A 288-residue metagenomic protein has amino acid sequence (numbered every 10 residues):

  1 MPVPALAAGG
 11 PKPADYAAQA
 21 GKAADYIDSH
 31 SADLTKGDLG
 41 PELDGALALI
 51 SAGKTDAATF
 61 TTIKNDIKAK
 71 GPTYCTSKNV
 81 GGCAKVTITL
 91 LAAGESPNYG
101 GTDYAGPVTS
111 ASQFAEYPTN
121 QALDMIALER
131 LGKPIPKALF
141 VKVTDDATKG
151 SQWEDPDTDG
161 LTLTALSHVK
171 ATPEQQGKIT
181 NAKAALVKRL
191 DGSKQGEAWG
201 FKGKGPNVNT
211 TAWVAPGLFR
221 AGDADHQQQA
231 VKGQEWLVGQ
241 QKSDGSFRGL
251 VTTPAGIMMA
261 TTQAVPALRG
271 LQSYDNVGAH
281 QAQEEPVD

Functional and structural regions predicted by a protein language model:
M1-A8: Secretory targeting and sorting signals
A8-D33, A58-A69: N-terminal leader/linker segments that initiate helical-solenoid repeat arrays
G10-Y16, A32-A57, C75-N98, Q113-K137 (+4 more regions): An alpha-helical repeat/solenoid feature that recognizes helix-turn-helix modules
A23, I27, I63-I67, G71 (+4 more regions): Buried hydrophobic core positions in alpha-solenoid tandem helical repeats
D103-G106, K178-A182, V231-G233, G278-D288: Alpha-helical scaffold repeats of the Armadillo/HEAT/TPR superfamily
E235-K242: Acidic helix/loop microenvironments that form the catalytic cleft of cell-wall polysaccharide enzymes
